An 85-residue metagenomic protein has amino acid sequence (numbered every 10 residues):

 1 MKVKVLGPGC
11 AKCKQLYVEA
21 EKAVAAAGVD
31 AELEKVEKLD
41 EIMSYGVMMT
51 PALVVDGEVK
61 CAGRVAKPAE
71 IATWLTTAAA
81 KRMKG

Functional and structural regions predicted by a protein language model:
M1-K2, D30, T76-G85: Compositionally biased, disordered extreme N-termini, encompassing classical targeting presequences
M1-K22: Local sequence-structure signature of Cys/Sec-based thiol-disulfide redox active-site neighborhoods
K12, M43-Y45: Auxiliary Fe-S-binding modules of radical SAM enzymes
Q15-V18, M48, A66: Generic recognition of short, well-ordered alpha-helical segments
K22-D30: Short helix-loop-beta junction
V29-L39: Thiol-based oxidoreductase modules, predominantly thioredoxin-like and allied folds used for disulfide exchange
G46-V54: Structural micro-motif
V55-R82: Non-catalytic, surface beta->alpha helical segment in thiol-disulfide oxidoreductase systems
